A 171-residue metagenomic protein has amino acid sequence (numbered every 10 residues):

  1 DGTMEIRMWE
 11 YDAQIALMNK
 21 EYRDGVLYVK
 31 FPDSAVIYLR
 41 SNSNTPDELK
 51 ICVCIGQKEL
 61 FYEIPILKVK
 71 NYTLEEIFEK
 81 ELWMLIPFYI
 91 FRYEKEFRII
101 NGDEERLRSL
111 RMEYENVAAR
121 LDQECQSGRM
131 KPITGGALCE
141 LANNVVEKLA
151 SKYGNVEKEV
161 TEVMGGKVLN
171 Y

Functional and structural regions predicted by a protein language model:
D1-V168: Conserved single-residue anchors adjacent to enzymatic active/cofactor-binding motifs
